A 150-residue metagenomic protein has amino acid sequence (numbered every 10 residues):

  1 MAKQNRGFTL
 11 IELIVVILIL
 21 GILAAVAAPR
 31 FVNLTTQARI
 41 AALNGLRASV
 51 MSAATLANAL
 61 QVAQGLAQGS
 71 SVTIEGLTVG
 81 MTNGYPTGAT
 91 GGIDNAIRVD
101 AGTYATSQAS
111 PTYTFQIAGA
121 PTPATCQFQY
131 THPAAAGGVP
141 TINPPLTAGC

Functional and structural regions predicted by a protein language model:
A2-T35: N-terminal single-pass transmembrane signal-anchor helix
L20-G21, A41, G119-P121: Alpha-helical interaction segments
A25, L43, A67-G69: Hydrophobic, well-ordered secondary-structure scaffolds
R30-V32, A54, V72: Flexible, active-site-adjacent loop/turn segments at secondary-structure boundaries
A38-Q64: Membrane-proximal N-terminal amphipathic helix
A59-C150: Periplasmic/extracellular, small/polar-rich flexible segments of pilin-like filament-forming proteins
